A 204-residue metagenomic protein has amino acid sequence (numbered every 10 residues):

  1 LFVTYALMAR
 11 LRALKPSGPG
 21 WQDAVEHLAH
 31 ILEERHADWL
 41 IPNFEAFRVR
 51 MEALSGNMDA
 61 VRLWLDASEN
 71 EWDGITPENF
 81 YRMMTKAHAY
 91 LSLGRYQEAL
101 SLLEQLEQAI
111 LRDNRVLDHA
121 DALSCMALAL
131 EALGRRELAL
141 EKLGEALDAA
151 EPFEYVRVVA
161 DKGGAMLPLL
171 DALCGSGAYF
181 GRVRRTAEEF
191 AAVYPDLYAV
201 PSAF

Functional and structural regions predicted by a protein language model:
L1-M8, P19, L32-R48, W72-T85 (+4 more regions): Alpha-solenoid helical repeat architecture
L11, R35, V61-D73, L170-C174: Alpha-helix C-terminal capping segments
G18-I31, N57-N70, Q97-E107, E137-L143 (+1 more regions): Alpha-helical repeat scaffolds
V25, E45-A46, L65, M83-M84 (+4 more regions): A general structural signal for well-ordered alpha-helical packing
S101, Q105, R112-F204: C-terminal non-catalytic interaction modules
